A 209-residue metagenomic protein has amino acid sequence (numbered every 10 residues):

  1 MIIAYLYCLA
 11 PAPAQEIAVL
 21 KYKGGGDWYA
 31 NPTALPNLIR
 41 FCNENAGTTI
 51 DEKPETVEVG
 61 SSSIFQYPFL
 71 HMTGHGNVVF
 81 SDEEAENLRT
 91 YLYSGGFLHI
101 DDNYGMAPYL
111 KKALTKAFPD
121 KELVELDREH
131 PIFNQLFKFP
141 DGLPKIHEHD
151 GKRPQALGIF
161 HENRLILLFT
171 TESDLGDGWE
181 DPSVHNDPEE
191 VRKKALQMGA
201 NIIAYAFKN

Functional and structural regions predicted by a protein language model:
M1-C8: Bacterial N-terminal signal peptides
A12-F69, T73-G76, I166, E172-L175 (+1 more regions): Aromatic-Pro/Gly-enriched surface loop or interdomain linker that acts as a lid/target-recognition segment
I17, F69-P108: Short alpha-beta junction capping motif
P32-I39, A85, R89, A107 (+3 more regions): Extracytoplasmic/secreted envelope proteins and their assembly/folding machinery, especially bacterial periplasmic
N43-G47, T90-Y93, T115-P119, F207-K208: Sec-exported extracytoplasmic/periplasmic mature domains
T49-V57, I100-N103, K121-E129: Surface-exposed patches in mature extracellular/periplasmic domains of secreted proteins
V59-G60, G151-L167: Short, surface-exposed beta-strand/loop micro-motifs that present aromatic residues
K112-L143: Acidic, glycine-rich loop-and-strand cores that form catalytic or ligand-binding grooves in diverse globular domains
